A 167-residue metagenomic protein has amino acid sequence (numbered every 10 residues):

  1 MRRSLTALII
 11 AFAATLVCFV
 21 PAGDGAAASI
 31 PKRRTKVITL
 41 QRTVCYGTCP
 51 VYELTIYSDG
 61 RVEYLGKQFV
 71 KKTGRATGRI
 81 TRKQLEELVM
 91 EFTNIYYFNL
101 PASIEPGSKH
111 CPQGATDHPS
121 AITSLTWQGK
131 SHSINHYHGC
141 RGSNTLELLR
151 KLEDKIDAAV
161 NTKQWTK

Functional and structural regions predicted by a protein language model:
R2-T6, A22-Y46, Y52, V70-K72 (+2 more regions): Short, well-ordered, aromatic-rich surface patches in folded extracellular/luminal domains
I9-C18: Bacterial N-terminal signal peptides
S58-V62: Structural signal for glycine-centered tight turns and loop->strand junctions in beta-sheet-rich domains
Y64-K67: Beta-turn initiation residues at beta-strand->coil junctions
